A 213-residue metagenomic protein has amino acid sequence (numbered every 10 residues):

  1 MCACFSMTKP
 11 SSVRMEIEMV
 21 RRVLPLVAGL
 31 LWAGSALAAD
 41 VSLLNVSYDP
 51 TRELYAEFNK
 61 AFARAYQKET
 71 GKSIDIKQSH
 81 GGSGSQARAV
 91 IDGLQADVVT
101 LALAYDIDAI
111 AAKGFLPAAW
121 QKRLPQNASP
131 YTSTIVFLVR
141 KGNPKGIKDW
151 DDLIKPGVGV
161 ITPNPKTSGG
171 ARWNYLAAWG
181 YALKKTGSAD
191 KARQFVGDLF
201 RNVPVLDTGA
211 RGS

Functional and structural regions predicted by a protein language model:
C2-C4: Cysteine-centered motifs
S6, S11-S12: Serine residues within intrinsically disordered or low-complexity segments
P10, L30-L31: Repetitive helical segments and hydrophobic/amphipathic motifs
V13-V27: Bacterial N-terminal signal peptides that target proteins for export
A33-S35: N-terminal signal peptide c-region/cleavage motif recognized by signal peptidases
A39-S168: N-terminal segment of the mature folded domain
P50-E57, K166-Q194: Bilobed "Venus flytrap"/periplasmic-binding protein-like clamshell domains and structurally analogous long
K185-S213: Ligand-binding pocket segment of bilobal, Venus flytrap-like solute-binding proteins
